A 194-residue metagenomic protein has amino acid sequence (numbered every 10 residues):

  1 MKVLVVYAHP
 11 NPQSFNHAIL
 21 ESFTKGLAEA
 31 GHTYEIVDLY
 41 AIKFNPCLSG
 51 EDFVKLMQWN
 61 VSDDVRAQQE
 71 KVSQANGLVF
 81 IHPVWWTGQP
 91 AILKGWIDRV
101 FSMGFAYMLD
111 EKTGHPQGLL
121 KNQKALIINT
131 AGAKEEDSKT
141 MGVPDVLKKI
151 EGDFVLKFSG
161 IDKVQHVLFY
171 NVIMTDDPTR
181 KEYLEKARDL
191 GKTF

Functional and structural regions predicted by a protein language model:
M1-F105, M174-F194: N-terminal beta1-alpha1-beta2 submodule of the flavodoxin-like/Rossmannoid cofactor-binding fold
V3, A125, K163-V164: Hydrophobic/aromatic residues located in beta-strands of well-ordered beta-sheets within soluble catalytic
Y7-H9, A131-G132, L168-I173: Short, histidine-centered active-site or binding-site loop motifs used for metal coordination, general acid-base
A28-A30, L120-Q123, F158-S159: A short, structured loop/turn motif at beta-sheet edges
V37, I128, V167: Hydrophobic residues at beta-strand termini and immediately following loops that shape nucleotide-binding pockets
D64-G152: Helix-loop-strand module that forms the ligand-binding subsite of alpha/beta enzymes
D137-F194: Glycine-rich phosphate/pyrophosphate-binding loop and the adjoining helix
